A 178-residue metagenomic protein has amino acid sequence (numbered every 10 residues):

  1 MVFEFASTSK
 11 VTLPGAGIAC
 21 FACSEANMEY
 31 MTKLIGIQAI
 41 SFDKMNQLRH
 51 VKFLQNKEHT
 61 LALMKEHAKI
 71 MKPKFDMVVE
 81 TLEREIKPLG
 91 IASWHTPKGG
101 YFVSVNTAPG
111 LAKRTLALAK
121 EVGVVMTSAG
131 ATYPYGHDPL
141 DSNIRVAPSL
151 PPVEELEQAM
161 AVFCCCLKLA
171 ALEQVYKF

Functional and structural regions predicted by a protein language model:
M1-K72: Conserved core segment of the aminotransferase class I/II
V2, A92, V124: Short, conserved active-site loop motifs that form the nucleotide-linked donor/cofactor pocket
S7-S9, I91-A92, G130-Y135: Short, solvent-exposed loop/turn elements at beta->coil junctions and helix N-caps that rim active or binding pockets
M28, T32, F102-R145, V153 (+1 more regions): Conserved C-terminal alpha-helix-loop-beta "cap" of PLP-dependent enzymes that closes/shapes the active-site mouth
A39, E121-T127, C164-L172: A common structural junction motif
K65-V79, I91-N106: Conserved glycine-rich beta-strand-loop-beta hairpin in the small C-terminal domain of fold type I
H137-F178: PLP-dependent enzyme catalytic core of the Aspartate aminotransferase-like
